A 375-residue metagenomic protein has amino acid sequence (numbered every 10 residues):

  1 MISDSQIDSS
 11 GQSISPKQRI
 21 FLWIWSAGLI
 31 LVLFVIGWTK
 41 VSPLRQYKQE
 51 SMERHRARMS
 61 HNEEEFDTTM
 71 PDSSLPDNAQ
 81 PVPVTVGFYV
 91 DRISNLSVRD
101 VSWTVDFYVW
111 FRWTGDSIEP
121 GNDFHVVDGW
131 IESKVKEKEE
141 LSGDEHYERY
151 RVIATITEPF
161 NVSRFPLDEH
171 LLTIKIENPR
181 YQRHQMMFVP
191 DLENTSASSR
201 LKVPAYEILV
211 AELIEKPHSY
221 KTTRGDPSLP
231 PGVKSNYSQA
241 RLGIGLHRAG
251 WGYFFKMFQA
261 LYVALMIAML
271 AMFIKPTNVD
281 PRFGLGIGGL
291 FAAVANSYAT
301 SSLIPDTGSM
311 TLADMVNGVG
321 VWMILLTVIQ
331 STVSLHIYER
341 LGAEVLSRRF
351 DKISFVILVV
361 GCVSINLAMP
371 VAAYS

Functional and structural regions predicted by a protein language model:
I2-V105, T114-I118, S302-P305, L312-S375: Intrinsically disordered, low-complexity peripheral segments of secretory-pathway and membrane proteins
G11-K17, Y220-L265: Cytosolic-side membrane-insertion boundary helix
T39-G245: Soluble non-transmembrane domains of integral membrane proteins
V109, S117-I118, E139, Y181 (+7 more regions): Alpha-helix boundary/interfacial micro-motifs
N194, S219-R224, Y298-A299, L367-S375: C-terminal ends of transmembrane alpha-helices and the immediately adjacent extracellular/lumenal or cytosolic loop
R241-G361: Channel- or pocket-lining gating/hinge segments that regulate access to a cavity or pore
